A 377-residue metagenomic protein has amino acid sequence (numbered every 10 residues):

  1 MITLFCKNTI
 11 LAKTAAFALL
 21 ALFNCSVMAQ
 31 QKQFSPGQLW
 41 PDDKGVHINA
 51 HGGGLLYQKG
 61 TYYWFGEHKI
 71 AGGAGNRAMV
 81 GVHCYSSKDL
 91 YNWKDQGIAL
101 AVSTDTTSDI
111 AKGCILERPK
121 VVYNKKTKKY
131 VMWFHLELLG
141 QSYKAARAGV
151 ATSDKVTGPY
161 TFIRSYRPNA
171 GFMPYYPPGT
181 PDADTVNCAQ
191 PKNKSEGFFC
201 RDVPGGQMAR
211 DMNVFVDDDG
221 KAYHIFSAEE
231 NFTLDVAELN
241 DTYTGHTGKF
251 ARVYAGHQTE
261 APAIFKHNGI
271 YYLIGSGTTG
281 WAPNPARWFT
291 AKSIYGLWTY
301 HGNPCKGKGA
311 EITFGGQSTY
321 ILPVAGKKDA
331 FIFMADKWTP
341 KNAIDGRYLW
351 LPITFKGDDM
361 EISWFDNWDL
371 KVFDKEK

Functional and structural regions predicted by a protein language model:
M1-Q31: Bacterial Sec-dependent N-terminal signal peptides
A29-K377: Carbohydrate-active catalytic/glycan-binding domains of CAZyme proteins, especially the secreted or lumenal ectodomains
